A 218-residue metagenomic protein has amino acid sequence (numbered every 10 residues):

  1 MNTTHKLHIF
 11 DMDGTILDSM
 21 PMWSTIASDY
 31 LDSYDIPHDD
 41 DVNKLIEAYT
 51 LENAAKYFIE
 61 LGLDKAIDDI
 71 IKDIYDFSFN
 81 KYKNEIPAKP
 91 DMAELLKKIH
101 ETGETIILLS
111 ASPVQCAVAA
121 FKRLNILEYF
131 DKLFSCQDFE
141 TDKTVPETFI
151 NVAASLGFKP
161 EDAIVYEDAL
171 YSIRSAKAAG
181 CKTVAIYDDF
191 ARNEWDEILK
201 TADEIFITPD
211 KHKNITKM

Functional and structural regions predicted by a protein language model:
M1-K6, K97, V114, V118-M218: Asp-based, Mg2+/Mn2+-dependent phosphohydrolase catalytic module
T3-T102: N-terminal helical cap/lid subdomain that shapes the substrate entry/recognition surface in HAD-like hydrolases
T15, S110-S112: Conserved phosphate-coupling serine/threonine residues in phosphotransfer and NTP-handling enzymes
P37, T105, K182: Residue-level detector of anion-binding/catalytic polar loops
Y82-P87, A111, T183-A185: Short, flexible loop segments at the rims of nucleotide/cofactor-binding pockets, characterized by
A88, L109, T141: Residue-level marker of regulatory loop/turn positions in helix-turn-helix DNA-binding domains and in histidine
T105-S110, N125-I126: Hydrophobic, well-structured mid-protein blocks that either form specific transmembrane helices
